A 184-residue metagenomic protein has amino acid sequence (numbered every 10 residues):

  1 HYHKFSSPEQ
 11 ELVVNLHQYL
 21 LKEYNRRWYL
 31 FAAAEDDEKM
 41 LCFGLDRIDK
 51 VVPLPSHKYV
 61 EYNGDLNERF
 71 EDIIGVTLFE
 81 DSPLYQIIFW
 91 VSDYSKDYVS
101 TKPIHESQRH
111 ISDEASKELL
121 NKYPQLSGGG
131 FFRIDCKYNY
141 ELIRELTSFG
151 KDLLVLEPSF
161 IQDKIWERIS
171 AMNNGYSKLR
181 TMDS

Functional and structural regions predicted by a protein language model:
H1-I88: Core beta-strand-centered patch of the WYL/Sm-like small regulatory domain
E68-S184: Polybasic (Lys/Arg-rich)
